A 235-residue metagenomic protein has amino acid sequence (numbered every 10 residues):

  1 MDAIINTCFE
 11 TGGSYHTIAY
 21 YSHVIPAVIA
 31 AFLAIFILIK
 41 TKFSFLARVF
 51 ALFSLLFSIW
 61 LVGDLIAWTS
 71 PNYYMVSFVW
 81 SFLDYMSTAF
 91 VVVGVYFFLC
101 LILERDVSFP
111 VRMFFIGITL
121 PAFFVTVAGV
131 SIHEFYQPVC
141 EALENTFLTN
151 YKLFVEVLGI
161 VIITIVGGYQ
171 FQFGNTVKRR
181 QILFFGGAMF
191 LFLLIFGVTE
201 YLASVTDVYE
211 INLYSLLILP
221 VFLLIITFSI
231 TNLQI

Functional and structural regions predicted by a protein language model:
M1-I4, I132-V139: Peri-membrane helix termini and adjoining interfacial loops of integral membrane proteins
M1-T17: Short, strongly hydrophobic alpha-helical membrane anchors
T7-F9, V139-L143: Sequence contexts marking disulfide-bonded cysteines in secreted/extracellular proteins
S14-A30, F43-I132, L143-I163, M189 (+1 more regions): Individual alpha-helical transmembrane segments in multi-pass integral membrane proteins
I29-A34, G94, F192-T199: Hydrophobic, membrane-inserted alpha-helices
I35-F45, C100-P110, V166-L183, S204-V205 (+1 more regions): Juxtamembrane membrane-water interface segments of multi-pass membrane proteins, especially cytoplasmic-side
F36-L38, F124-A128, E200-S204: Hydrophobic alpha-helical transmembrane segments
G63-I66, Y169, K178-I235: Interfacial "cap-and-anchor" motif at the non-cytosolic start of specific transmembrane alpha-helices
